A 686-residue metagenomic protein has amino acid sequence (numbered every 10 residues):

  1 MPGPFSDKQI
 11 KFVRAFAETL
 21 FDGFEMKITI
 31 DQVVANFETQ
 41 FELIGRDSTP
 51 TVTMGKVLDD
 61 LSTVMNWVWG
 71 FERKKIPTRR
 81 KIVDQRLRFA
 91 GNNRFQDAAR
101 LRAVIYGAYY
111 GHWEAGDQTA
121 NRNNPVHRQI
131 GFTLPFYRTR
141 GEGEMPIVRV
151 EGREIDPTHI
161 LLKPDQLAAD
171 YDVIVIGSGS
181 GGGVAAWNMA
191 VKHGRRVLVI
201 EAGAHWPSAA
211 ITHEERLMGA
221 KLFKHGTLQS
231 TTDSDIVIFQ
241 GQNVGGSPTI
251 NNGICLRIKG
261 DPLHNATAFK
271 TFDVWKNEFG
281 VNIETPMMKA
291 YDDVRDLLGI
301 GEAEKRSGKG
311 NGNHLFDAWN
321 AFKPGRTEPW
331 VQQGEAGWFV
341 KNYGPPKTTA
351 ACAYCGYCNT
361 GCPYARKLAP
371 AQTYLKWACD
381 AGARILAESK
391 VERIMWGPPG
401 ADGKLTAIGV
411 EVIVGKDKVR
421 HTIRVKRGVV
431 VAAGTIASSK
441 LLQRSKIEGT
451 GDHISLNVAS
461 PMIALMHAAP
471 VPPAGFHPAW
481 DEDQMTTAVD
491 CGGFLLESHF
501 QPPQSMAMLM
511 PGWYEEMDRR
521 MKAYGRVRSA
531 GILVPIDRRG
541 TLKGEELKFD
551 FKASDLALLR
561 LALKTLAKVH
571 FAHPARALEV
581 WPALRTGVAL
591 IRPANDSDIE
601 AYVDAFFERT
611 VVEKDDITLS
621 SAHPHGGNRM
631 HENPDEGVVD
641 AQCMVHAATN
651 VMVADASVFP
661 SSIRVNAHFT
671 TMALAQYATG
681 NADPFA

Functional and structural regions predicted by a protein language model:
P2, G45-L87, S234-G310: Mobile amphipathic helical/loop "lid" adjacent to a hydrophobic cofactor/ligand pocket
P2-W113, D117: Flexible, low-complexity segments enriched for small/polar residues
G3-P4, E25, I44, Y137-V150 (+3 more regions): Aromatic-residue-lined binding/catalytic grooves and analogous aromatic/hydrophobic interfacial grooves in multimeric
E42-V52, W67, R128-P164, A351 (+3 more regions): C-terminal lid/capping helical subdomain adjacent to the catalytic/cofactor pocket in oxidative enzymes
G107-Y110, T119-R153, E278-V391, G397 (+2 more regions): Conserved redox-cofactor binding core of oxidoreductases
E144-T285, E448-A468, P472-D490, Y677: N-terminal glycine-rich phosphate/pyrophosphate-binding loop and immediately adjacent elements
V184, N188-R216, N243, Y364 (+8 more regions): Glycine-rich loop(s) and the adjacent beta-strand/alpha-helix scaffold that form part
H264-A268, E278-F279, I447-H570, A577 (+4 more regions): FAD cofactor-binding and catalytic pocket of flavoenzymes
